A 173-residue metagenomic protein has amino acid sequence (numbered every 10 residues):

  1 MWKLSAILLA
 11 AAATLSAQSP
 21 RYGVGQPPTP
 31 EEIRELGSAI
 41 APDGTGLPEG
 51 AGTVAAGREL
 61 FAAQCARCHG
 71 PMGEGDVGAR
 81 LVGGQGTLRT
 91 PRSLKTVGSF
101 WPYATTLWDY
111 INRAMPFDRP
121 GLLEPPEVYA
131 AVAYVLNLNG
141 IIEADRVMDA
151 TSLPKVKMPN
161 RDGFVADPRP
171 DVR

Functional and structural regions predicted by a protein language model:
M1-A6: Bacterial N-terminal signal peptides that target proteins for export
L9-A17: Hydrophobic h-region of N-terminal signal peptides that target proteins for export in Gram-negative bacteria
G23-L60, P116-P120: Electrostatic cytochrome c docking/interface patches
P30-I33, D118-R173: Flexible coil segments in periplasmic/lumen-exposed cytochrome c-class electron-transfer proteins
T45-G50, A56, T87-S93, F100 (+3 more regions): Long, charged/polar, soluble alpha-helical segments
T53, Y103, L123-E127: An acidic site on a long C-lobe helix of protein kinase domains
V54, R58, G73-N112, P116 (+1 more regions): Gly/Gly-Pro-rich "capping" loops immediately C-terminal to redox-active cysteine motifs in periplasmic/lumenal
G57, F61-M72, A131-V135: The canonical Cys-X-X-Cys-His
